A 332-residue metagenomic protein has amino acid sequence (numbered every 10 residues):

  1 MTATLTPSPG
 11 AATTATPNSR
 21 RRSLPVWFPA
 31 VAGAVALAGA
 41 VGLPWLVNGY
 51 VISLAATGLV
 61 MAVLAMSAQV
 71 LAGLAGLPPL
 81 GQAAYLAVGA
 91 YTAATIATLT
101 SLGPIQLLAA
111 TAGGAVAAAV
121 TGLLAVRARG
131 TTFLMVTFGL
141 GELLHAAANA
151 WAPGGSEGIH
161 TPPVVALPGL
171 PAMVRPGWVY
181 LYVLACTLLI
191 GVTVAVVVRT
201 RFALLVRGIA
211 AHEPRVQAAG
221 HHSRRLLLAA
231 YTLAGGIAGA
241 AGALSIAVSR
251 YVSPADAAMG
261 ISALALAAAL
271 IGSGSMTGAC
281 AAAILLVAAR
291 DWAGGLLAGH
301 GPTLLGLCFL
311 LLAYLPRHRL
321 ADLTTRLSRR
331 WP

Functional and structural regions predicted by a protein language model:
M1-G39, A211-L226, A293-P332: Cytosolic-side transmembrane-helix boundaries in multi-pass membrane proteins
T4, V174-S253: Helix-loop-helix "hairpin" substructures at the membrane interface of multi-pass membrane proteins
A30, A34, L54-L59, A84 (+7 more regions): Hydrophobic alpha-helical transmembrane segments
P44-T98, L124-F133, G208-I209, P214-Q217 (+1 more regions): Single transmembrane alpha-helix segments in multi-pass membrane proteins
M61, A90-Y91, G114-A115, F138-L143 (+8 more regions): Residue-level recognition of pore/gate-forming positions within transmembrane alpha-helices of multi-pass
T100-E142, A281-L285: Alpha-helical transmembrane segments within multi-pass membrane transporters and channels
A118, Y231-L310, Y314: Transmembrane alpha-helical segments in multi-pass inner-membrane proteins
L140-M173, A298, R319-T325: Extracellular/periplasmic helix-loop junction at the C-terminal end of a transmembrane helix in multi-pass membrane
